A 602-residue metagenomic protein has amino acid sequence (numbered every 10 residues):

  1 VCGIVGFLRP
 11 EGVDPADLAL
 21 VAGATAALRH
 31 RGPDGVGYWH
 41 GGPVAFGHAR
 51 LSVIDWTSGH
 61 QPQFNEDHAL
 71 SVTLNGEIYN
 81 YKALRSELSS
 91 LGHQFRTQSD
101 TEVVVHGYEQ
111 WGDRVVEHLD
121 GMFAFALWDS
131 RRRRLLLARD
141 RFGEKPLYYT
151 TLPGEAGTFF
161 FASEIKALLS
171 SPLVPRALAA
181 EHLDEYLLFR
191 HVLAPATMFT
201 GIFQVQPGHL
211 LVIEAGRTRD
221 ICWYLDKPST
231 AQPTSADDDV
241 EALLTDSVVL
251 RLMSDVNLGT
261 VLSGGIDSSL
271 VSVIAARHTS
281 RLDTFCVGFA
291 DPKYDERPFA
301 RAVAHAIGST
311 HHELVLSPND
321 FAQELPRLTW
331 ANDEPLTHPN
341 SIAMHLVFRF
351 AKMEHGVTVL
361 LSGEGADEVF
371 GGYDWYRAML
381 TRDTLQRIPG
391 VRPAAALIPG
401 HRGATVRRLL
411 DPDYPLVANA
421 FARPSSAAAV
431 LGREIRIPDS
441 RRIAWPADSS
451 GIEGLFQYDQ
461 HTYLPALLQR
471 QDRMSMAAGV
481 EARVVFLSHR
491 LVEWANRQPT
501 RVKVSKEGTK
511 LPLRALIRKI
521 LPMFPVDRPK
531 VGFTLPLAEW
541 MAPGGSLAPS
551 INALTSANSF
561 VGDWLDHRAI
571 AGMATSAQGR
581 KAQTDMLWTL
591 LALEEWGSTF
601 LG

Functional and structural regions predicted by a protein language model:
V1, S90, S170, T200-P207 (+4 more regions): Adenosyl-5′-phosphate
V1-N332, M344, F348, T358 (+7 more regions): Cysteine-centered catalytic environments shared across enzyme families
G35, P146, S268, A366 (+2 more regions): Short hydrophobic/aromatic residue motifs in ordered secondary structure
D100-T101, D120-M122, A180, S269 (+8 more regions): Conserved glycosyltransferase catalytic-site signature
R141, P153, L346-R408, L467-L491: Active-site adenylate/phosphate-handling loop in enzymes that bind or generate adenylated species
L262, G363, L464: Conserved S/T- and glycine-rich ATP-binding loop of Class I adenylate-forming
P326-W330, M353, Y376-R377, W540-A542: Short low-complexity, flexible loop/linker segments enriched in glycine and/or proline with clustered acidic
P335-H338: Acceptor-substrate binding/catalytic loop of class I
